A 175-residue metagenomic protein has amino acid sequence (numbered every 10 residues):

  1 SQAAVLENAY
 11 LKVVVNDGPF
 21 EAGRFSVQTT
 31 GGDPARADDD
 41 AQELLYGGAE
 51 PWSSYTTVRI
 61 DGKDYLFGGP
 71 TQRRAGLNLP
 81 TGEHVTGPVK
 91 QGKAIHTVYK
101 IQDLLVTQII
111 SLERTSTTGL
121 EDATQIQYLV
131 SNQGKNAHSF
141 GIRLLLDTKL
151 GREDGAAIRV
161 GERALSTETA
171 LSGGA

Functional and structural regions predicted by a protein language model:
S1-G87, A94-H96, T117-G119, G141-R143 (+2 more regions): Beta-strand-rich N-terminal accessory domains
Q2, A9, G119-L171: Acidic (Asp/Glu-rich), glycine- and aromatic
V5, E50, V89, K100-Q102 (+1 more regions): A generic structural signal for short, solvent-exposed coil/turn residues that cap or connect secondary-structure
T56, L104-V106, L144-L146: One face of beta-strands
G82-V98, I109-S111, Q127, Q133: Short secondary-structure boundary segments
I95-L120, L150: Low-complexity, acidic Ser/Thr/Pro/Gly-rich terminal tails and inter-domain linkers that flank the onset of structured
